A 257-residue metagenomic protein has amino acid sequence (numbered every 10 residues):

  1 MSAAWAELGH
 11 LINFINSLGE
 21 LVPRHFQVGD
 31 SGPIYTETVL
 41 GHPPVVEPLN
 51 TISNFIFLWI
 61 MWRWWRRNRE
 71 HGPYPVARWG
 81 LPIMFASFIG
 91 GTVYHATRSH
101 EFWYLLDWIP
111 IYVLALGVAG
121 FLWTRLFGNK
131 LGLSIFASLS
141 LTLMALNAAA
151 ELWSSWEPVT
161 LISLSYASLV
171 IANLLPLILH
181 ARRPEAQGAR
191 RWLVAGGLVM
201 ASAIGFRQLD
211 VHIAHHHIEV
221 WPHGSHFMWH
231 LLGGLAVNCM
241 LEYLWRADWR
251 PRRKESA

Functional and structural regions predicted by a protein language model:
A3-A257: Multi-pass alpha-helical transmembrane bundles in non-GPCR membrane proteins that perform intramembrane catalysis
